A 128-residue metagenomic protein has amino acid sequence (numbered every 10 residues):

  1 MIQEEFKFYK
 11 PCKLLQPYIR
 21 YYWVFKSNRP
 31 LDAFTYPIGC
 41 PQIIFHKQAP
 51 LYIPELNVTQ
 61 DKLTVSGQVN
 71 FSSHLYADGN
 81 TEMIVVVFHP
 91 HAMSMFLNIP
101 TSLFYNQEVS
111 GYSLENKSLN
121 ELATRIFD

Functional and structural regions predicted by a protein language model:
M1-D128: Alpha-helical bundle regulatory/interaction domains
